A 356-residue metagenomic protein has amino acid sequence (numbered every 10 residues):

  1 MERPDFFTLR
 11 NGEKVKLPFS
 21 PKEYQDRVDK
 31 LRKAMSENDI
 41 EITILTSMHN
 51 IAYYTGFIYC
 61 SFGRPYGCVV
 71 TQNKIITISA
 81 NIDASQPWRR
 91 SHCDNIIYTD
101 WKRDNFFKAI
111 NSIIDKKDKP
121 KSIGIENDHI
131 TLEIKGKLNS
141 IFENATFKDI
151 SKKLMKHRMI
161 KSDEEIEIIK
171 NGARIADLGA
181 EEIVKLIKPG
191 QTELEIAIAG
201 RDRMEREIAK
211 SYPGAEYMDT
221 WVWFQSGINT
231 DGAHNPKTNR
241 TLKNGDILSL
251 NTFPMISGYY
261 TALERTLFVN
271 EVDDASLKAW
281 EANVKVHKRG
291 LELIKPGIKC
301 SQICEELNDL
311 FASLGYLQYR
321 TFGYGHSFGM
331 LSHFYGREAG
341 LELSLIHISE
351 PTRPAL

Functional and structural regions predicted by a protein language model:
M1-G179: A composition/biophysics-driven feature that prefers long, compositionally simple stretches
K30, E164-L178, A199, K278-R289 (+1 more regions): A non-catalytic, amphipathic alpha-helix used as a structural packing/dimerization or gating element in enzyme scaffolds
I51-F62, I141, S151-K156, I160 (+2 more regions): Short catalytic-site patches enriched in acidic/histidine residues that coordinate or position cofactors/metals
K185-A197, K295-I303: Short, charged, surface-exposed loops that flank catalytic or proteolytic processing sites
A279-F322: Extended C-terminal subregions enriched in glycine
I346-L356: Single conserved hydrophobic/aromatic residue that forms the stacking wall/gate of nucleotide- or nucleobase-binding
